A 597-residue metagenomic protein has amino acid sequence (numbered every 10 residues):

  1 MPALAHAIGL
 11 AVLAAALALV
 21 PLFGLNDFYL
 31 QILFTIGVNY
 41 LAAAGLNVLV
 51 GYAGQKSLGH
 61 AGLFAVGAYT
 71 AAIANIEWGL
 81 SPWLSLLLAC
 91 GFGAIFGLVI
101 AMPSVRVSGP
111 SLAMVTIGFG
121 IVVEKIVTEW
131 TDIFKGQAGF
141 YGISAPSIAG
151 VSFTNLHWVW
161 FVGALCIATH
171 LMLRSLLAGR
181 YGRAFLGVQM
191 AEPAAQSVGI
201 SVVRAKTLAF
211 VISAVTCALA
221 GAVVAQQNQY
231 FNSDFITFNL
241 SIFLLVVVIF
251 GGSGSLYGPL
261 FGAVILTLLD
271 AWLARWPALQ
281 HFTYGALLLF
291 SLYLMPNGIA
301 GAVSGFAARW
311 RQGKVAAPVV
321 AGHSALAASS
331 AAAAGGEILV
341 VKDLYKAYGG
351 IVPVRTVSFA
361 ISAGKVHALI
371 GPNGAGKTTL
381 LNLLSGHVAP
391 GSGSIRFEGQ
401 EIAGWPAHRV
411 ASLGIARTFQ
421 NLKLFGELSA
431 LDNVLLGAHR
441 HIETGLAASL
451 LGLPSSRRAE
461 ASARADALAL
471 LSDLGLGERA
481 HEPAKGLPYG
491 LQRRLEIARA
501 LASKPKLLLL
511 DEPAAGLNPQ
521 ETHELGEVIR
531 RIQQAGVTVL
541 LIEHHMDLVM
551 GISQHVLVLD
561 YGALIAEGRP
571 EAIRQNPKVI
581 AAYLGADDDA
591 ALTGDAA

Functional and structural regions predicted by a protein language model:
P21, N26-W78, M102-T116, F185-Q196 (+3 more regions): Single transmembrane alpha-helix segments in multi-pass membrane proteins
A61, L87, G97, K206-L294: Transmembrane alpha-helical segments in multi-pass inner-membrane proteins
I370-P372: The feature captures the beta-strand-to-loop junction immediately N-terminal to the Walker
S385: Helix-to-loop junction immediately C-terminal to a conserved catalytic motif
K504: Conserved catalytic motifs of ABC-family nucleotide-binding domains
L508-E512: Catalytic Walker B motif of ABC-type/P-loop ATPase nucleotide-binding domains
